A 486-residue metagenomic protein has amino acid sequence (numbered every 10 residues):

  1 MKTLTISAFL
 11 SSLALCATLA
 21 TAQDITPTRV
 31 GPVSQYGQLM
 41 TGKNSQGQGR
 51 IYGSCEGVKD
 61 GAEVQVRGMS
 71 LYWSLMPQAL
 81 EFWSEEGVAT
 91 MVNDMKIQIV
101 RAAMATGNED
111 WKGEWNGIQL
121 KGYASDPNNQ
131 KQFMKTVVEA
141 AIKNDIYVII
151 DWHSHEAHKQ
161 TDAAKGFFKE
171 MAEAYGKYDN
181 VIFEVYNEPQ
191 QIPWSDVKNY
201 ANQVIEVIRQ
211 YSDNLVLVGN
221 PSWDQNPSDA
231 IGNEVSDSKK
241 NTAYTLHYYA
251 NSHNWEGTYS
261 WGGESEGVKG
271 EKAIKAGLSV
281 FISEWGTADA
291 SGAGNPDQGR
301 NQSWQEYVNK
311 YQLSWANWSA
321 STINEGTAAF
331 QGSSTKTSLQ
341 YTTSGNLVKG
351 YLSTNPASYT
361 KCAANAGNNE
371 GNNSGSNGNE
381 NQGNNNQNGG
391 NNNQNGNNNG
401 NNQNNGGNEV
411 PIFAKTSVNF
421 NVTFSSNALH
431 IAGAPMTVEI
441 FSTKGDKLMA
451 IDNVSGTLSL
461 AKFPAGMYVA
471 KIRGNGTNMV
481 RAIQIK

Functional and structural regions predicted by a protein language model:
S7-T18: Bacterial N-terminal signal peptides
A22-I99, A366-N368: N-terminal carbohydrate-binding accessory modules
R29-G49, V66-G68, W73, L80 (+4 more regions): Extracellular glycoside hydrolase catalytic/binding regions
W83-H155, A163-G166, V207-S212, D297-Y311: Aromatic-lined substrate-binding rim segments of carbohydrate-active enzymes
K361-I412: Ser/Thr/Gly/Pro-rich low-complexity, disordered linker/stalk segments of secreted and cell-surface proteins
G406-E439, T457-K462: Glycine-centered coil/turn sites that cap beta-strands in beta-rich domains
N408, F413-A414, F424, M467-K486: C-terminal tail/sorting-segment detector
K444-V480: Short, surface-exposed loop/turn motifs with a glycine/proline- and acidic-biased composition
